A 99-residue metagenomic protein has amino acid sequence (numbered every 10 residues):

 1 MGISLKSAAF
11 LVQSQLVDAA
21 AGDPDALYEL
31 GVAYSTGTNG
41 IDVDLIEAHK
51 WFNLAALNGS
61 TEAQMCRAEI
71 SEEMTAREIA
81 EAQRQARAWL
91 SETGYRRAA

Functional and structural regions predicted by a protein language model:
M1-A20, W89-A99: N-terminal alpha-helical interaction modules that lie
S4-S14, I41-K50, R77-E81: Structural signature of tandem alpha-helical TPR/SEL1-like repeats, specifically the intra-repeat loop/turn
V12, L16, P24, Y28-V32: Alpha-helical tetratricopeptide repeat
A20-P24, G37-T38, F52, N58-S60 (+1 more regions): Short helix-capping/linker turns of helical repeat alpha-solenoids
E29-G37, C66-S71: Hydrophobic face of amphipathic alpha-helices that form TPR/SEL1-like repeat modules and related alpha-solenoid
S71-A98: Alpha-helical linker/edge segments of TPR/alpha-solenoid repeat scaffolds and analogous pre-/post-domain helices
